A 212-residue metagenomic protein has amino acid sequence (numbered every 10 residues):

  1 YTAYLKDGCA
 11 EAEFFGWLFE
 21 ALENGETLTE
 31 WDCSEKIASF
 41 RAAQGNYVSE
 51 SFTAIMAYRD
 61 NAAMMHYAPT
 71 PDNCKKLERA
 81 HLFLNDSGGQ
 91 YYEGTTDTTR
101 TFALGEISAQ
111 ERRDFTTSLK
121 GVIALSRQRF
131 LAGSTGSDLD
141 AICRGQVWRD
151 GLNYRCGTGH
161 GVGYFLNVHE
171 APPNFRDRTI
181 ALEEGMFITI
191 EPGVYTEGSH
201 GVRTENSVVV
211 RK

Functional and structural regions predicted by a protein language model:
Y1-K212: Active-site neighborhoods and metal-handling regions in enzymes and metal-associated proteins
